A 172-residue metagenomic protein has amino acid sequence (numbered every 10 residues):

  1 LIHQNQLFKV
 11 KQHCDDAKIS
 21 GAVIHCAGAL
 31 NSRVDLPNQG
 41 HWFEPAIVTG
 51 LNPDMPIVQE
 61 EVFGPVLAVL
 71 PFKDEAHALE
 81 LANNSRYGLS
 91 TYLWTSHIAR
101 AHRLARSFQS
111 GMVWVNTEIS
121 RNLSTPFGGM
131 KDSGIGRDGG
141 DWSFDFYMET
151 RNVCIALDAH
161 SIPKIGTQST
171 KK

Functional and structural regions predicted by a protein language model:
L1-K11: Short beta-strand to alpha-helix junction loop
Q12-K18: Helical element adjacent to the flavin cofactor pocket in flavoenzyme catalytic cores
I24-A27, V115-T117: General beta-strand structural signal in soluble alpha/beta enzymes
G28-L36: Short, solvent-exposed loop/turn elements at beta->coil junctions and helix N-caps that rim active or binding pockets
N38-K172: Conserved C-terminal structural/oligomerization subdomain of aldehyde/semialdehyde dehydrogenase
